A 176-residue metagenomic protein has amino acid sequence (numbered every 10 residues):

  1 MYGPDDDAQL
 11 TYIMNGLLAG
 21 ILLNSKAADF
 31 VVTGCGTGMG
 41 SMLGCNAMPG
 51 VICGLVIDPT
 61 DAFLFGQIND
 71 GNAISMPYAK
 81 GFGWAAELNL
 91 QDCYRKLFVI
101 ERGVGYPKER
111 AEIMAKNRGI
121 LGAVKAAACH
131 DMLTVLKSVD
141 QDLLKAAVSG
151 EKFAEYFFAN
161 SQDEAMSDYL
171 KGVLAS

Functional and structural regions predicted by a protein language model:
M1-L10: A short beta-strand-loop structural module common to alpha/beta enzyme folds
T11, L43-G44, A86: Short, well-ordered secondary-structure micro-motifs
Y12-V31: Short, structured active-site "lid" loops
A28-G34, V51-C53: A short, small-residue-rich loop immediately preceding and capping a beta-strand
G34-G40, G81-F82: Gly/Ser/Thr-rich loops at beta-strand to alpha-helix junctions that form or flank small-molecule/cofactor-binding
G40-C53, I57-D61: Short Gly/Thr/Asp-enriched flexible loops that form oxyanion-binding sites at enzyme active sites
F63-S176: C-terminal binding/interaction regions
